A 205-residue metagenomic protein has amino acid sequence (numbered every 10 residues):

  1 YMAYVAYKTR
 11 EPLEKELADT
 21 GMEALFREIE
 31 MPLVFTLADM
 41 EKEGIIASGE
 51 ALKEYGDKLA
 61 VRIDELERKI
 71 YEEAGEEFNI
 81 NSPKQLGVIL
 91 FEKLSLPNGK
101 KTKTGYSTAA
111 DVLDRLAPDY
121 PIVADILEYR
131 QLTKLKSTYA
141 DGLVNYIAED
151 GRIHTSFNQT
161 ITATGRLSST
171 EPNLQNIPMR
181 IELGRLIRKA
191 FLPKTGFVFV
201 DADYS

Functional and structural regions predicted by a protein language model:
Y1-I187, L192-V198, S205: Conserved "right-hand" nucleotidyltransferase catalytic core of DNA-directed polymerases
